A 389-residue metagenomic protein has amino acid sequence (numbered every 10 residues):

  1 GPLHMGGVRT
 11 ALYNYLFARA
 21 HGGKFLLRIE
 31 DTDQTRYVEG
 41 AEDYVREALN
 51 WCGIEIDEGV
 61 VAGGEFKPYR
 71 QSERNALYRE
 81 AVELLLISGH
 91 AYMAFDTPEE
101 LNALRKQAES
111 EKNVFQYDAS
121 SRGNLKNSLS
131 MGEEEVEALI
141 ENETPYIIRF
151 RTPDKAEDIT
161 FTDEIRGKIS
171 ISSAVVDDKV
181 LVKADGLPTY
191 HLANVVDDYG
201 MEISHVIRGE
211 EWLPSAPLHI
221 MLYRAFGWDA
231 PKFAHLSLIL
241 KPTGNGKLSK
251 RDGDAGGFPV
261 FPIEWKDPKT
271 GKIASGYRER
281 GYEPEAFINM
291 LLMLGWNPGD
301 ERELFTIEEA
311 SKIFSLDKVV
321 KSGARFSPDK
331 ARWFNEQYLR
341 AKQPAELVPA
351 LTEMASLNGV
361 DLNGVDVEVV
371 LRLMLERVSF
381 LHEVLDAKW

Functional and structural regions predicted by a protein language model:
G1-V114, P214-A225, A286: N-terminal Rossmann-like or analogous alpha/beta NTP/dinucleotide-binding catalytic cores that position adenine
E42, I288, P328, P344-T352: An amphipathic alpha-helix signature
A48, S88, L222-A225, R280-G281 (+5 more regions): Generic, well-ordered alpha-helical scaffold segments in large soluble proteins
P68-S72, F95, V182-K183, M201-W212 (+3 more regions): Conserved phosphate-binding loops in nucleotide/dinucleotide-binding enzymes
Y92-M93, T97-D252, P259, I273 (+1 more regions): Active-site cores that bind ATP or allylic diphosphates and position pyrophosphate for catalysis
S237-P242, L304-S315: A glycine-rich phosphate-binding loop feature that marks nucleotide/adenosyl-phosphate handling sites
P344-W389: Small-residue-rich helix-loop
